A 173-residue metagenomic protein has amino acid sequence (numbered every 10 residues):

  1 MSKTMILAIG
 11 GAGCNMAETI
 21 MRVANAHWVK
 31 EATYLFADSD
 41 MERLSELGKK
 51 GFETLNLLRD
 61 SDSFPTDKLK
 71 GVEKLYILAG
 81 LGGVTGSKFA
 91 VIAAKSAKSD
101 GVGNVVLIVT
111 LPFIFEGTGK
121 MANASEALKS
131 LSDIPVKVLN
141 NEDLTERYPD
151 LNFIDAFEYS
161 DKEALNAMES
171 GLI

Functional and structural regions predicted by a protein language model:
M1-I173: Tubulin/FtsZ superfamily GTPase core signature
